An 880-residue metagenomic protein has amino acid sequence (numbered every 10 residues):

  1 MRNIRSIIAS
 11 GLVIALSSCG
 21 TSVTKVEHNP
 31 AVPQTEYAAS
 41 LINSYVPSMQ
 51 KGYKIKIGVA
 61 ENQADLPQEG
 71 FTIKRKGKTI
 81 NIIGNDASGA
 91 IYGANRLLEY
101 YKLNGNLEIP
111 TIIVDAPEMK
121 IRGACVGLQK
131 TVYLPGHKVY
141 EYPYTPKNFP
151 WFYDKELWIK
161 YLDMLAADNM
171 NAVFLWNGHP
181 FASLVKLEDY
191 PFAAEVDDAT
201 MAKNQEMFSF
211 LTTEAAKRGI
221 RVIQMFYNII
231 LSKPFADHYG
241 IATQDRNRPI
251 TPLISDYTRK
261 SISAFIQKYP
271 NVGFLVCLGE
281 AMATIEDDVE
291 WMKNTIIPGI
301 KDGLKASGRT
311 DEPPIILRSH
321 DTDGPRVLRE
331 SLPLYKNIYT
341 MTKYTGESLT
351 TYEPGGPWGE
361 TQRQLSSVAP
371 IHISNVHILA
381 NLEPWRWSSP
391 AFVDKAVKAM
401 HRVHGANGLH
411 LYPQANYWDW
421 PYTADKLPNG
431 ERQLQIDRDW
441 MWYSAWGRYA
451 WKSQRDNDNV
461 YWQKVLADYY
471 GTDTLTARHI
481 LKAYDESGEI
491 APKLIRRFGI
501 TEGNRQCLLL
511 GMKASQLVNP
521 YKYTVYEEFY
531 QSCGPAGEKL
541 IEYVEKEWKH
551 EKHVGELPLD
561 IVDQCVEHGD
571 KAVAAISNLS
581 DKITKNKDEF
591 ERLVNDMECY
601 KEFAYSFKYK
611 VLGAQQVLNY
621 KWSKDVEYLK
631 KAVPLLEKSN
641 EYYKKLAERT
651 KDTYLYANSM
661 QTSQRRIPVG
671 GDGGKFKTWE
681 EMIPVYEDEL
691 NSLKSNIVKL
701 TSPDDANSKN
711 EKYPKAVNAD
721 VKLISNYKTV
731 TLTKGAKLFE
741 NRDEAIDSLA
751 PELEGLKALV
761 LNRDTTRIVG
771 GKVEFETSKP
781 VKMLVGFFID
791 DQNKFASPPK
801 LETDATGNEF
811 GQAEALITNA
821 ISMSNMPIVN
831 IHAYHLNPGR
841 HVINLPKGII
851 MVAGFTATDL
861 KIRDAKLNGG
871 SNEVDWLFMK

Functional and structural regions predicted by a protein language model:
S17-S18: C-terminal motif of bacterial Sec signal peptides marking the signal peptidase cleavage site
V23-N29, P33-L41, Y45, A64-G70 (+6 more regions): Feature activates predominantly on carbohydrate-active enzymes
D86, A124, L165, V276 (+2 more regions): Conserved, mostly hydrophobic/aromatic
N104, N171, Q205, F210 (+4 more regions): Catalytic-core regions of glycoside hydrolase
K138, P413, R432-K675, E689-K709: C-terminal non-catalytic alpha-helical accessory regions
E711-R767, S871-M879: Glycan-recognition and processing domains
R763-T765, G770-K782, H832-R840: Extracellular and analogous surface-interaction loops
A796-D864: Contiguous ligand/interfacial binding patches
